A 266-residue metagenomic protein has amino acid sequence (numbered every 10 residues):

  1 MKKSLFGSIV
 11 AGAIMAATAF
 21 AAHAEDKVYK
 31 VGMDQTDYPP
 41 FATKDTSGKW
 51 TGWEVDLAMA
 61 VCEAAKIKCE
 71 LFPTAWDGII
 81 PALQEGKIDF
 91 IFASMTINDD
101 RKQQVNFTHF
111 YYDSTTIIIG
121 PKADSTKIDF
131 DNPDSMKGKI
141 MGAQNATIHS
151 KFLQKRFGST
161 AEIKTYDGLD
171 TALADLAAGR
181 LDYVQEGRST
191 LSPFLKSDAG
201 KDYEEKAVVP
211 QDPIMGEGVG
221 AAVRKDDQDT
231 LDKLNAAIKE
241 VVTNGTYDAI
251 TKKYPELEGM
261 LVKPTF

Functional and structural regions predicted by a protein language model:
D26-M95, Q103, N244, K253 (+1 more regions): Extracytoplasmic small-molecule ligand-binding "clamshell" domains of the periplasmic binding protein/Venus flytrap
V31, Q35-Y38, W50-E63, D113 (+2 more regions): Bilobed "Venus flytrap"/periplasmic-binding protein-like clamshell domains and structurally analogous long
Q35, D113-I117, K196-N235, L257-F266: Periplasmic-binding protein-like
V55-A64, D124, K139-I140, T147 (+1 more regions): Extended ligand-binding regions for polar small-molecule ligands
V55-D56, L71-P81, I128, K164-A178: Short helix-initiation/N-cap motifs at beta->coil->alpha
M59, K68-S135, A207-I214: Acidic, polar ligand-binding/catalytic clefts
K68, I148-K164, D202-E205, N235-F266: Ligand-binding clefts/hinges and TM-proximal coupling segments of bilobed small-molecule sensing domains
G78, M95-Q103, Q154-K155, D182-M215: A ligand-binding cleft/hinge motif common to bilobed small-molecule-binding domains
